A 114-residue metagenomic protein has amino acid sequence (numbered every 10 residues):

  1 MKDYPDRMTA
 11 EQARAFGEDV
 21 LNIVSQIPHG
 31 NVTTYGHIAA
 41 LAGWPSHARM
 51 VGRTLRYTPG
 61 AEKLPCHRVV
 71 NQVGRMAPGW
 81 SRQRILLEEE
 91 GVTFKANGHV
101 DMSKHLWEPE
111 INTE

Functional and structural regions predicted by a protein language model:
K2-E114: Nucleic acid-binding interface residues in structured DNA/RNA-binding domains, emphasizing the DNA-engaging scaffolds
